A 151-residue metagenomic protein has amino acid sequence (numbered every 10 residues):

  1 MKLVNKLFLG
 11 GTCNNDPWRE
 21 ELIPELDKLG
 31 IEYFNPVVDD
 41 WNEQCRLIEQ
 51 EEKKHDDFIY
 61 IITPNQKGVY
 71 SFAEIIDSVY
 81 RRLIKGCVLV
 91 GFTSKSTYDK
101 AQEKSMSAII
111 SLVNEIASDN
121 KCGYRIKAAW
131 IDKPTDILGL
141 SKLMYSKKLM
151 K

Functional and structural regions predicted by a protein language model:
M1-K151: Conserved catalytic or regulatory cores that recognize and/or transform ribose-phosphate-containing ligands
